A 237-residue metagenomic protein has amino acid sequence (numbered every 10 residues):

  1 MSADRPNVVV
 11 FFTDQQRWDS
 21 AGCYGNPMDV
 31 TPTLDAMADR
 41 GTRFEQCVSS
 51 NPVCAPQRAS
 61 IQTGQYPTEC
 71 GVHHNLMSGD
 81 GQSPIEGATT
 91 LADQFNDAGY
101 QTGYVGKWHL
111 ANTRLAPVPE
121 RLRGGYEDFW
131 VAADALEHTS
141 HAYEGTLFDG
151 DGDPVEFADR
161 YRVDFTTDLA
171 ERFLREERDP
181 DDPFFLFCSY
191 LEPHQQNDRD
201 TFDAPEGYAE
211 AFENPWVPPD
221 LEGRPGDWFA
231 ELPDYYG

Functional and structural regions predicted by a protein language model:
S2-P6, Q15-M28, A135-E156, R160 (+2 more regions): Active-site-proximal cap/lid insertion segments
S2-R5, A38, C54, N96-D97 (+2 more regions): Extracellular/periplasmic catalytic domains that process cell-envelope and extracellular macromolecules
R5-V8, T42-E45, A98-Q101, D128 (+1 more regions): Loop/turn elements at helix/coil->beta-strand transitions in domains of secreted/extracellular proteins
V10-T13, R17-Y104: Active-site segment of extracytoplasmic enzymes that catalyze sulfate/phosphate-ester chemistry
T33, T90, F129, L169-R172: Alpha-helical elements of Rossmann-like donor-binding domains used by nucleotide-donor carbohydrate transfer enzymes
V48, V105-G106, D134, C188-Y190: Glycine-rich, histidine-containing beta strand-loop boundary motifs that form or position
S60-R160, Q196-E213: Catalytic-site neighborhoods of secreted/periplasmic enzymes that process anionic sulfate/phosphate groups
R162-T167: Phosphate/oxyanion-binding active-site loops and adjacent basic polyanion-contact surfaces
